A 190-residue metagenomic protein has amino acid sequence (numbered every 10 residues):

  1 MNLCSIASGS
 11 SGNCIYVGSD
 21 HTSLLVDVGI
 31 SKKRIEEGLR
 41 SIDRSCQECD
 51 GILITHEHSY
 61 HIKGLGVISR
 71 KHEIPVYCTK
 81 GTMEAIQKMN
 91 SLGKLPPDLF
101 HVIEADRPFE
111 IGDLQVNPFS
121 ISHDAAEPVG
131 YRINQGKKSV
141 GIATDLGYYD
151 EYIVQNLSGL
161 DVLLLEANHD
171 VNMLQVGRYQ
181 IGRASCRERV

Functional and structural regions predicted by a protein language model:
M1-I42, V129-D145: Conserved beta-strand hairpin/beta-sheet module of binuclear metal-dependent hydrolase folds, prominently
C4-C14, H56-L65, S69, V116-P118: Structured catalytic core of nucleotide-sugar glycosyltransferases
V26-G29, C49-E57, V76-K80, G141-D145 (+1 more regions): Active-site neighborhood of phospho(di)ester-bond hydrolases with catalytic His/Asp-centered motifs
K33-C78: Active-site metal-binding motif and surrounding structural segment of the metallo-beta-lactamase
C49, P97, L160-D161: Short, well-ordered alpha-helix to beta-strand connector turns
K80-G130, N134-K137: Metallo-beta-lactamase
E151-R189: Cap/insert and terminal regions of metallo-dependent hydrolase folds
